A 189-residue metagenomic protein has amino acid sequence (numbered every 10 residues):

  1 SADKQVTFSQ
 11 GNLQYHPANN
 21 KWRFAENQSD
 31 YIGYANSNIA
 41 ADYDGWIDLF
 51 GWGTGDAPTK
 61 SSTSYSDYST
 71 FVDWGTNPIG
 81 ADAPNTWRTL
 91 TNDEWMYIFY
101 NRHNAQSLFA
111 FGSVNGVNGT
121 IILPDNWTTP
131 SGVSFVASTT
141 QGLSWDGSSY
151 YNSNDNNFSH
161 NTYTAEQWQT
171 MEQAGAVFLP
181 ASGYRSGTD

Functional and structural regions predicted by a protein language model:
S1-D189: Conserved positions within compact, well-structured domain cores
